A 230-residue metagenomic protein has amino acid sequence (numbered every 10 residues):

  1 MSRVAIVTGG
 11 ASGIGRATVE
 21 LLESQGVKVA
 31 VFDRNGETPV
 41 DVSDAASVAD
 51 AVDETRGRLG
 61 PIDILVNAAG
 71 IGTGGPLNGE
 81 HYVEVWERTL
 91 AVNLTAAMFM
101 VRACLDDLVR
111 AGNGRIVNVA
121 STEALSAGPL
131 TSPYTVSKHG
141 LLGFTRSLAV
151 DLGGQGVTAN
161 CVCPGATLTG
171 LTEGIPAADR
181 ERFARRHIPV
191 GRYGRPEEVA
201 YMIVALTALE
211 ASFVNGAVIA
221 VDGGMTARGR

Functional and structural regions predicted by a protein language model:
V40-D50, V83, E197-E198: The beta1-alpha1 cofactor-binding region of Rossmann-like NAD(H)/NADP(H)-dependent oxidoreductases
G72-E87, R110, L130-P133, E173-G174: Conserved mid-core segment of classical short-chain dehydrogenase/reductases
V101, S137, T145: Active-site helix of classical SDR
D106, V150-D151, S212: Alpha-helical segment proximal to the catalytic Tyr-Lys
S121: Residue(s) in the substrate-gating loop at a strand-loop-helix junction that position the organic substrate next
S126, N215-R230: Short C-terminal tail/terminal secondary-structure segment of NAD(P)H-dependent dehydrogenase/reductase domains
G153, T158, V214-G216: Short, small/polar-rich loop/turn modules that mediate ligand/substrate recognition or access, typified
